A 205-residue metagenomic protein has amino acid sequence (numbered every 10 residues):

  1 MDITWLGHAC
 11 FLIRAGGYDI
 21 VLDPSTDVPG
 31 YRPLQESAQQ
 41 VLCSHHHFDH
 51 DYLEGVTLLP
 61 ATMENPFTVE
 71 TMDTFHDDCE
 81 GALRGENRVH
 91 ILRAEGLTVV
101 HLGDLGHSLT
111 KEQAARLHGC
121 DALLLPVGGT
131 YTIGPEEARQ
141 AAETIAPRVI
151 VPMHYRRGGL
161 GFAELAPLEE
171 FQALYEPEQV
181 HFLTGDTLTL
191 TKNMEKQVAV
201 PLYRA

Functional and structural regions predicted by a protein language model:
D2-W5, D19-D23, T68-T74, V89-I91 (+2 more regions): Active-site-proximal beta-strand elements of phosphoester/diester hydrolases
T4, L83-R84, V149-A205: Binuclear metal-ion centers of metallo-dependent hydrolases, dominated by the metallo-beta-lactamase
T4-A9, D51-L83, Q140-M153, A173-V180: P-loop/Walker A phosphate-binding loop and immediately adjacent motor/lid segment at beta-alpha junctions
C10-H46, H50-A61, E70-N87, L105-R116: Pre-active-site segment of Zn-dependent metallo-hydrolases
A15, E64-N65, A94: Structural motif
A38-Q39, D121, R148: Conserved acidic residues
H45, V127, M153-R157: Short secondary-structure boundary segments
G81-I145: Active-site-proximal loop/helix segments of hydrolase catalytic cores
